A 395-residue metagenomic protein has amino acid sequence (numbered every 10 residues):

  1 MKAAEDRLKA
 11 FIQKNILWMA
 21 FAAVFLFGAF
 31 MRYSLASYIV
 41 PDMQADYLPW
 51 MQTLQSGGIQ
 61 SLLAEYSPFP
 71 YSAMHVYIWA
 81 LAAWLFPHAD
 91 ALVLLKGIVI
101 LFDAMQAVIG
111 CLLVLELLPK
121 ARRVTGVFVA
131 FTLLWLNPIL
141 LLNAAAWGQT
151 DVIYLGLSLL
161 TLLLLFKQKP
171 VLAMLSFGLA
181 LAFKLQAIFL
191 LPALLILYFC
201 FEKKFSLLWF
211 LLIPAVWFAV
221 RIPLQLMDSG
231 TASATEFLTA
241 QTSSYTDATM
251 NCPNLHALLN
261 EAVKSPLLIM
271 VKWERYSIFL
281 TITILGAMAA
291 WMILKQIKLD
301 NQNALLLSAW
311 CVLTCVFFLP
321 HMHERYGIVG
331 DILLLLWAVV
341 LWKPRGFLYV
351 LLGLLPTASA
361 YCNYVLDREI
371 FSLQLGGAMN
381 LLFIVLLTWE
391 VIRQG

Functional and structural regions predicted by a protein language model:
M1-M31, L115-E116, K120, V124-V129 (+2 more regions): Start-transfer (signal-anchor) and selected internal transmembrane alpha helices of multi-pass inner/ER membrane
A3-E5, L190-A215, L226-M227, V329: Perimembrane helix-loop-helix junctions
I12, I16-L17, A107, E116 (+2 more regions): Aromatic/glycine/proline-enriched transmembrane-helix motif characteristic of membrane-embedded glycan-assembly enzymes
Q13-A45, P49, I100-D103, L136-P138 (+2 more regions): Transmembrane signal-anchor helices characteristic of membrane glycosylation enzymes that use polyprenol
L35, L226, A234-C252, H256 (+5 more regions): Transmembrane helical bundles and short interhelical boundary loops of multi-pass, membrane-embedded
A36-Q52, I59-Q60, Y66-I78, T246-L255: Extracytoplasmic catalytic/substrate-binding loops of multi-pass membrane glycan-assembly enzymes
I109-L112, I153-P170, L333-L334: Specific aromatic-rich, kink-prone transmembrane helix
L142, S158-L164, V171-I196, C311-F318: Membrane-interface alpha helices of multi-pass inner-membrane proteins
